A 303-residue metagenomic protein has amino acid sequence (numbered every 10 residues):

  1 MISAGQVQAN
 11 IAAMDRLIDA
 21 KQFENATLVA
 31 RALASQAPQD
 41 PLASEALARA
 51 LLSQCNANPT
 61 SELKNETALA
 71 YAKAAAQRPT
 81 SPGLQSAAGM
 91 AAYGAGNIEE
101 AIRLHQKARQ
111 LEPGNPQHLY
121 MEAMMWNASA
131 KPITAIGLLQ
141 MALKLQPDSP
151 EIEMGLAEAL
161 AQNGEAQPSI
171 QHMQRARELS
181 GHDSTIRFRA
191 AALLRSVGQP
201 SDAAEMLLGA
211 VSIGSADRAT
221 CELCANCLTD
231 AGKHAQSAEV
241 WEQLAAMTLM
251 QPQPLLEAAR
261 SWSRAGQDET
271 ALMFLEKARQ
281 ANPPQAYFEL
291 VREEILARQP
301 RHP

Functional and structural regions predicted by a protein language model:
M1-A9, A74-A76, A245-A246: TPR-adjacent "capping" and linker segments in tetratricopeptide-repeat scaffold/adaptor proteins
A4, P38, P79-T80, P113 (+5 more regions): Short coil turns that delineate tetratricopeptide repeat
Q8-A32, Q36, L52-E62, A87-M90 (+2 more regions): Alpha-helical segment of the N-proximal tetratricopeptide repeat
K21-L28, C55-A72, A95-K107, A128-M141 (+5 more regions): Structural signature of tandem alpha-helical TPR/SEL1-like repeats, specifically the intra-repeat loop/turn
T27, A34-S35, A75-A76, R109 (+6 more regions): A conserved position within tetratricopeptide repeats
